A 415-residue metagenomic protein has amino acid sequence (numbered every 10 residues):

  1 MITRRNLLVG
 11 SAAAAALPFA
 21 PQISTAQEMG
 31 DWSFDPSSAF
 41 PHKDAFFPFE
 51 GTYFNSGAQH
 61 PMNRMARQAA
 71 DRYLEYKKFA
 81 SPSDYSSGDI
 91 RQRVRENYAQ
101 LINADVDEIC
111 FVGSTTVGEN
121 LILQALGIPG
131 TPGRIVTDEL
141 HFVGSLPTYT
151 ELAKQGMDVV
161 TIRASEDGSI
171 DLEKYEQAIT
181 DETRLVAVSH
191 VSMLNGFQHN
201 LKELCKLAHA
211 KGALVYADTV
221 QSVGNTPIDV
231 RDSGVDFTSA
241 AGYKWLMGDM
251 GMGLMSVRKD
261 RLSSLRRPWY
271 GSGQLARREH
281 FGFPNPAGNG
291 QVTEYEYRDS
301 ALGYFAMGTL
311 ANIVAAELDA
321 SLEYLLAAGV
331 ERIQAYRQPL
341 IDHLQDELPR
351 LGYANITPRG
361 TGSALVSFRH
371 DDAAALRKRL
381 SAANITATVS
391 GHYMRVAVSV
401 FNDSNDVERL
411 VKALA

Functional and structural regions predicted by a protein language model:
M1-N6: Twin-arginine (Tat) signal peptide motif
L8-A13, L17-A415: Pyridoxal 5′-phosphate
